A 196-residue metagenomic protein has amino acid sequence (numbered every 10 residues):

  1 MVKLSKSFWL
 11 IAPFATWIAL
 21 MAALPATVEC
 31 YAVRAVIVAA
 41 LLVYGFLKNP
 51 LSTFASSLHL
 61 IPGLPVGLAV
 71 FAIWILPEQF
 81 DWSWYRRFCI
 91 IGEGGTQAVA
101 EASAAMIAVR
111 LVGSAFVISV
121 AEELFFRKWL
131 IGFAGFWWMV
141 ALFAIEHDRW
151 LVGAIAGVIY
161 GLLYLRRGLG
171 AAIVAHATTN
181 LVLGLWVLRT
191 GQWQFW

Functional and structural regions predicted by a protein language model:
V2, L10, C30, A55 (+3 more regions): Alpha-helical transmembrane segments and their helix-entry boundary regions
L4-K48, T53-G67: Alpha-helical transmembrane segments in multi-pass membrane proteins
K6, F14, F71, Q79-D81 (+4 more regions): Intrinsically disordered regions, especially transient/low-confidence alpha-helical propensity segments and coil-helix
W17, L24, N49-T53, D81-C89 (+4 more regions): Membrane-interfacial segments
P25, Y44, L51-L58, E93 (+2 more regions): Short alpha-helical interface elements
P50-I118, W193: Juxtamembrane helix-loop-helix connectors linking adjacent transmembrane helices in multi-pass membrane enzymes
V99-W196: Transmembrane helix-loop-helix hairpins at the membrane interface of multi-pass integral membrane proteins
